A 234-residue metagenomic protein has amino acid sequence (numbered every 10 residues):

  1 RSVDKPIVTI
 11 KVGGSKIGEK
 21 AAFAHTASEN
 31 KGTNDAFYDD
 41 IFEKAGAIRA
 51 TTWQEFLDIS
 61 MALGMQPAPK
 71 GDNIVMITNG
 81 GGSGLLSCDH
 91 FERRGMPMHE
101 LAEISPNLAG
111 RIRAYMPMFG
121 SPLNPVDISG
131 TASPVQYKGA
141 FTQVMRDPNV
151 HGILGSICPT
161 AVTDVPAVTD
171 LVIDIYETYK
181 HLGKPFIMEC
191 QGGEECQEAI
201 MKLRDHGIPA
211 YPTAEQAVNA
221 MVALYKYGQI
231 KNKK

Functional and structural regions predicted by a protein language model:
R1-K234: Catalytic-core regions of core metabolic enzymes, especially those transforming organic acids/acyl-group intermediates
